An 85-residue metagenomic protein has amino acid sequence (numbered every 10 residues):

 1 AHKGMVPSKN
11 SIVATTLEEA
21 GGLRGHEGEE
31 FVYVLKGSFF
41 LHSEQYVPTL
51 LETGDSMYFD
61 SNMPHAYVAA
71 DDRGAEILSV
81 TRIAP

Functional and structural regions predicted by a protein language model:
A1, P7-E27, V47-T53, S61-P64: Conserved short histidine dyad/triad with adjacent acidic residue
K3, V32-V34, V47, V68: Compositionally biased, intrinsically disordered low-complexity regions enriched in proline and serine
V6-S8, E30, E76: Short beta-strand micro-motifs in enzyme catalytic cores
N10, E44-Y46, A70, V80: Surface loops and adjacent helix of pleckstrin homology
H26-E44: Glycine- and acidic-residue-biased ligand/ion/polar-headgroup-sensing regions
E52-T53, S61-P85: Ligand-binding loop in jelly-roll beta-barrel domains
